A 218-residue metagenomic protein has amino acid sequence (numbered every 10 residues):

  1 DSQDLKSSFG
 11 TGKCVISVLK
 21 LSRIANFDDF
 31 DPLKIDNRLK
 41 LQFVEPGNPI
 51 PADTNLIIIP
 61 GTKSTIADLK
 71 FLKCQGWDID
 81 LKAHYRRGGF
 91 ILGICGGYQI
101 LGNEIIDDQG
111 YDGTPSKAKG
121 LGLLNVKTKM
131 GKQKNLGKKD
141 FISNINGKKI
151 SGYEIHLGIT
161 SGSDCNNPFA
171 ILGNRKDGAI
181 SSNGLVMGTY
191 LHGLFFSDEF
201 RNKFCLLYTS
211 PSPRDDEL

Functional and structural regions predicted by a protein language model:
D1-G12: Internal gly/pro-rich beta-alpha loop/helix module that stabilizes soluble enzyme cofactors or their anionic handles
V15-S17: Conserved beta-strand elements of the Class I
L19-R23, P60, L191: Structural motif
I24-I91: Phosphate-binding active sites in nucleotide-utilizing proteins
T62-S151: Cysteine-nucleophile active-site neighborhood
I142-G184: Catalytic beta-strand/loop cores that center a nucleophilic Ser/Cys/Thr and support acyl-enzyme chemistry
R175-L207: A glycine-centered loop/beta-turn motif at secondary-structure junctions
Y208-L218: Single conserved hydrophobic/aromatic residue that forms the stacking wall/gate of nucleotide- or nucleobase-binding
